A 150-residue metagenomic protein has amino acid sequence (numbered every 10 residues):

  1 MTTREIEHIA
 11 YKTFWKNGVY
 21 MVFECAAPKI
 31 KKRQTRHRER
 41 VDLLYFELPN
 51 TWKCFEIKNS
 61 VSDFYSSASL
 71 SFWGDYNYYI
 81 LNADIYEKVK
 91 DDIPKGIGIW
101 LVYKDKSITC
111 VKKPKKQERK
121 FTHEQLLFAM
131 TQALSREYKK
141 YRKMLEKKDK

Functional and structural regions predicted by a protein language model:
M1-V19, F23, I30, K90-K150: Non-catalytic C-terminal interaction segments of nucleic acid-processing enzymes
R4, R38, S71: Short amphipathic alpha-helical segment that frequently serves as the phosphate-/nucleotide-binding helix
F23-C25, L81: Short loop/edge segments at beta-strand edges and connector loops that shape dinucleotide/nucleotide cofactor-binding
A26, L44, K58: Anionic group-transfer/hydrolysis microenvironments
A27-I30, S60-S62: Short active-site-proximal "capping" loops at secondary-structure junctions
K32-Q34: Short, flexible/disordered intra-domain loops and linkers
R36-C54: Active-site beta-strand-loop-beta-strand hairpin of nuclease catalytic cores that positions key catalytic residues
W52, N59-Y103: Catalytic cores of nucleic-acid endonucleases
